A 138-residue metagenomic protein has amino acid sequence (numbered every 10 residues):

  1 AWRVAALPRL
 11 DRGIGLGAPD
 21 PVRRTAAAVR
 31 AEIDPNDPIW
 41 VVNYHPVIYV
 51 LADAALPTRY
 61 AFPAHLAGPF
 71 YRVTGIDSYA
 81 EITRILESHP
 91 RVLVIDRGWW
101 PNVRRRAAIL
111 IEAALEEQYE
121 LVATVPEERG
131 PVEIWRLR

Functional and structural regions predicted by a protein language model:
A1-R138: Extracytoplasmic
